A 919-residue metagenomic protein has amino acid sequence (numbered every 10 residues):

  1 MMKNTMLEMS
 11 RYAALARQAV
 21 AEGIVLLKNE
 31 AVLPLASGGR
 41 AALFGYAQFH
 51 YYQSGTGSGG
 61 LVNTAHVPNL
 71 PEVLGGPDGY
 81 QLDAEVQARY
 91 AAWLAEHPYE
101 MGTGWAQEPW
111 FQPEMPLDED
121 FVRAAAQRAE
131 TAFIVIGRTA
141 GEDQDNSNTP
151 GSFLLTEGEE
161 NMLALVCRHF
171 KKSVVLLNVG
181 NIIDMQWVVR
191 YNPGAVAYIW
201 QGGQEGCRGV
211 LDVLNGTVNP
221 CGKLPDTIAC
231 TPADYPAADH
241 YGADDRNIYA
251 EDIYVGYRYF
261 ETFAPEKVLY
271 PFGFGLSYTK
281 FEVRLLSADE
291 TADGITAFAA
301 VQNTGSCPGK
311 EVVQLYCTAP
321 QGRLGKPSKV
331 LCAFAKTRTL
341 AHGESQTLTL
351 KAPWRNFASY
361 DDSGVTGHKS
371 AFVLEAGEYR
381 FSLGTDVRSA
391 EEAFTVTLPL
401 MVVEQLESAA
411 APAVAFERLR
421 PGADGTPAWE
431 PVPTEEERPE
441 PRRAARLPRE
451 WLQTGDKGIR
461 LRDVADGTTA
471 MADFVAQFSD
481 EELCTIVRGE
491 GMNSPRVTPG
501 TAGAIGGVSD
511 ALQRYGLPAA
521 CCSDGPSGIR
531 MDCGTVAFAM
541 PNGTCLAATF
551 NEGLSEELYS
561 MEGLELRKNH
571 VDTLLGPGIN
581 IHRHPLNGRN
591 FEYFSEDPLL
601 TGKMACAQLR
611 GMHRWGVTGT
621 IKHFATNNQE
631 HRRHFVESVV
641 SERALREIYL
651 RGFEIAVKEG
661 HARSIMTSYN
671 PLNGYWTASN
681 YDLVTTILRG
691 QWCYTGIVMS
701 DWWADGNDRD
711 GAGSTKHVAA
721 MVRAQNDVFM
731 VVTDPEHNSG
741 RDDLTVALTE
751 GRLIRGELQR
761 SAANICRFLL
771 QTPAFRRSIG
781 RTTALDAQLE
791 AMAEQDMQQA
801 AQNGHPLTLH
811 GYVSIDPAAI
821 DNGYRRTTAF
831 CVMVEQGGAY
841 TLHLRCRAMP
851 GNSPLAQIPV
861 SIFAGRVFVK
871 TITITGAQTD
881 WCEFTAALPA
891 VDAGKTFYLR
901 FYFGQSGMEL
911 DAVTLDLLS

Functional and structural regions predicted by a protein language model:
M1-S389, E404-H843, P859-M908, A912-S919: Glycoside hydrolase catalytic-domain context in secreted enzymes
N303, A848-P850: Extracellular acidic, Ser/Thr/Pro-rich low-complexity tracts
L398-L400: Interdomain boundary/hinge segments at the C-termini of tandem beta-sandwich modules
G851-V860: Beta-strand acidic-aromatic groove motif in beta-rich domains, primarily in extracellular
